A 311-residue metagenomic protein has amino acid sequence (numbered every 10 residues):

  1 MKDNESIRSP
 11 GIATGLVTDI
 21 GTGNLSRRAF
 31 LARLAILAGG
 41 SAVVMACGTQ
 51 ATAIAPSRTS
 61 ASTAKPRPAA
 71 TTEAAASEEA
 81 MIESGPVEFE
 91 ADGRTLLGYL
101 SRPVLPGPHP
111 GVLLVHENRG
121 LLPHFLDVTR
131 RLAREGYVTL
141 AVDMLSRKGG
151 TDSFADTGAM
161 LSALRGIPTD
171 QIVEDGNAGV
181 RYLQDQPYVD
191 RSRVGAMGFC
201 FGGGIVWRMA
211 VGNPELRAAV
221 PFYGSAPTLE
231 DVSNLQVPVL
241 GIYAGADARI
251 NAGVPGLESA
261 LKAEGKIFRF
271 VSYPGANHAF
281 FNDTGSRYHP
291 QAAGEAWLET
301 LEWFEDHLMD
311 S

Functional and structural regions predicted by a protein language model:
M1-A29, A38-S41: N-terminal secretory signal peptides
P66-V104: N-terminal cap/lid segment of alpha/beta-hydrolase-fold proteins
P108-E117: Short beta-strand element of the alpha/beta-hydrolase
P123-R147: Short amphipathic alpha-helix adjacent to the substrate-entry channel of hydrolases
A155-M197, H307-D310: Gly/Ser-rich "nucleophile elbow"/oxyanion-hole loop immediately N-terminal to the catalytic nucleophile in hydrolases
A178-Q236: Primarily recognizes the serine-hydrolase "nucleophile elbow" in alpha/beta-hydrolase and SGNH/GDSL folds
G241-Y243: Short beta-strand/loop motif that positions the catalytic acidic residue of the alpha/beta-hydrolase fold
I267-S311: C-terminal catalytic histidine-bearing segment of alpha/beta-hydrolase fold enzymes
